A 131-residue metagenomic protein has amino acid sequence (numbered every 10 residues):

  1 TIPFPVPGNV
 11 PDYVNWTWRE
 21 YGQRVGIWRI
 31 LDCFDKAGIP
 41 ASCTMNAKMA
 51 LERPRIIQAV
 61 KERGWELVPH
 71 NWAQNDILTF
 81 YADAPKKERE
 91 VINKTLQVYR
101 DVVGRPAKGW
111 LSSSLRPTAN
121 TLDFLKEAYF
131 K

Functional and structural regions predicted by a protein language model:
T1-K131: Catalytic alpha-helical scaffold of carbohydrate-active enzymes acting on polysaccharides/glycoconjugates
